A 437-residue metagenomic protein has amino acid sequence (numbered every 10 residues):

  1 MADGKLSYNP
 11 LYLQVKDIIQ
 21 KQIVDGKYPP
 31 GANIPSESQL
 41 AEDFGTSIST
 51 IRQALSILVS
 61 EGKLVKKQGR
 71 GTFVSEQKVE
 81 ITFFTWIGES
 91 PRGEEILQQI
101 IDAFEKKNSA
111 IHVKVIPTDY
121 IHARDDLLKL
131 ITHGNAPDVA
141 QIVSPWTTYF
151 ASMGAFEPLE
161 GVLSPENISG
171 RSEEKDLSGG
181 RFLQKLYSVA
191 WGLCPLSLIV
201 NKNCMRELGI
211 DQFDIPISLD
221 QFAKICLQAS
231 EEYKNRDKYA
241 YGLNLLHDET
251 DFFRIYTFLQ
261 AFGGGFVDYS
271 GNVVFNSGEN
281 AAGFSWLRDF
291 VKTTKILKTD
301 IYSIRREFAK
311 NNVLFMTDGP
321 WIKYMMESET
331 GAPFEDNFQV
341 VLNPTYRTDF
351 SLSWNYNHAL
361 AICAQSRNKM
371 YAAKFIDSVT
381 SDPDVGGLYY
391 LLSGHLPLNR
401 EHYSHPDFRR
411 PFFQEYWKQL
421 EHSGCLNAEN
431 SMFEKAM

Functional and structural regions predicted by a protein language model:
M1-D43: Extreme N-terminal segment that seeds HTH/winged-HTH DNA-binding domains in transcriptional regulators
D43-W146: Conserved N-terminal structural module of periplasmic/extracytoplasmic solute-binding proteins
N108-S172, E207-G209, E307, N312-F315 (+1 more regions): Extracytoplasmic "Venus flytrap"/periplasmic binding protein-like
S144-S197, Y239, E335-P344: Hinge/lid segment of periplasmic solute-binding proteins
Y187-V189, Q221-N272, V313: Extracytoplasmic/periplasmic solute-binding protein
I225-L227, Y269-K298: Glycine-centered hinge/linker elements that transmit conformational signals in sensory and ligand-binding systems
R254-T257, S285-N368: Extracytoplasmic/periplasmic substrate-binding proteins
K298, W354, P411-M437: C-terminal capping/gating helix-and-loop segments adjacent to ligand/active sites or protein-protein/ligand interfaces
